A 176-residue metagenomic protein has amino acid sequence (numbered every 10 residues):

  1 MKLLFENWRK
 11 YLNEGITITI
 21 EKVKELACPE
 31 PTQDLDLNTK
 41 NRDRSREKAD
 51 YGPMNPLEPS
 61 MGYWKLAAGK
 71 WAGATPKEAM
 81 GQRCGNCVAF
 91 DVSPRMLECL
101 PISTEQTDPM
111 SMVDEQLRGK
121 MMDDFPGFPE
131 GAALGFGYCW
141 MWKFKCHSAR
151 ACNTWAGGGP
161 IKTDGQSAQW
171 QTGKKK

Functional and structural regions predicted by a protein language model:
L3-G15, I20-E25: Proteolytic processing junctions in secreted/extracellular precursors, especially proprotein convertase/trypsin-like
T17-K176: Cysteine-centered metal-binding/redox modules
